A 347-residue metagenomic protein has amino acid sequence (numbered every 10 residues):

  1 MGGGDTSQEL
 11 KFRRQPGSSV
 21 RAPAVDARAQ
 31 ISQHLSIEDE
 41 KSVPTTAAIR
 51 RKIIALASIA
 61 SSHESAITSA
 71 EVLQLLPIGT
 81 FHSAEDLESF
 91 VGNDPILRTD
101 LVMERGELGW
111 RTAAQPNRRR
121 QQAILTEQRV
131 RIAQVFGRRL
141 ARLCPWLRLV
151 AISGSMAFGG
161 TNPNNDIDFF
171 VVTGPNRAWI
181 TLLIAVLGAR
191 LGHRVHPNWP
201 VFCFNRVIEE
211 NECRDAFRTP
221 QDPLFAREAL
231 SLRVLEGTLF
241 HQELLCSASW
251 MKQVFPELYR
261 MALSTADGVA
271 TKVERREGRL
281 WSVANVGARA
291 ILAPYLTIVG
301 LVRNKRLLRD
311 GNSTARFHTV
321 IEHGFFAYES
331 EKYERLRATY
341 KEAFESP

Functional and structural regions predicted by a protein language model:
G2-T6: Extreme N-terminal basic, low-complexity initiation segments that serve as generic localization/processing leaders
Q8, F12, G17, R28-Q30 (+2 more regions): Charged/polar low-complexity intrinsically disordered segments
P44-L149, S153-N164, T173-P347: Catalytic core of pol beta-like nucleotidyltransferases
